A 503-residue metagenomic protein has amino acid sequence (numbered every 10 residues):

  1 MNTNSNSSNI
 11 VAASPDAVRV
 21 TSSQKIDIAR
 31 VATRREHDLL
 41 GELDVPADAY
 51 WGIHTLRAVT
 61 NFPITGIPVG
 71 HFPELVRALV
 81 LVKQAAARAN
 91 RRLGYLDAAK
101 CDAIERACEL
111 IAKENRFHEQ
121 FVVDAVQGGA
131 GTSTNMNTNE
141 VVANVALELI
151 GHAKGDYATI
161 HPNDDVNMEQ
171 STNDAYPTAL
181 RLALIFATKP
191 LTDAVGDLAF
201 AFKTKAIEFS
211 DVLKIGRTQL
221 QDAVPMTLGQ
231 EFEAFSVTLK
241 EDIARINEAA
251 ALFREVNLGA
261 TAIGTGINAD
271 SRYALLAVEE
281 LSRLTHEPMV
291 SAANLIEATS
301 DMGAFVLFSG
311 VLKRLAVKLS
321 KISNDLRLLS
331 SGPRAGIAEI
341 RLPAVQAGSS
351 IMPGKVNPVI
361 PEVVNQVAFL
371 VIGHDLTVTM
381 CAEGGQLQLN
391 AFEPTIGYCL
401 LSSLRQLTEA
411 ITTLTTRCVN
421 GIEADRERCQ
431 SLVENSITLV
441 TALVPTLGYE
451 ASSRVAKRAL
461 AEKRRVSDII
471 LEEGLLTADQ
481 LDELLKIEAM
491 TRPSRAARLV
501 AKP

Functional and structural regions predicted by a protein language model:
N2-P503: Conserved, well-structured ligand/cofactor-binding cores
